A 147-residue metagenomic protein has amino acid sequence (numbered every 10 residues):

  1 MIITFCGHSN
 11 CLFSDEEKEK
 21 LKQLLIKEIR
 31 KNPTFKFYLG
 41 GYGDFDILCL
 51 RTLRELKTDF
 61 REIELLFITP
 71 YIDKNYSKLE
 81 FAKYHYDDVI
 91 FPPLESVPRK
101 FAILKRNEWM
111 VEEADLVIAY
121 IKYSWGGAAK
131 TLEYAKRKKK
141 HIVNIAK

Functional and structural regions predicted by a protein language model:
M1-K147: Acidic/glycine-enriched connector segments
